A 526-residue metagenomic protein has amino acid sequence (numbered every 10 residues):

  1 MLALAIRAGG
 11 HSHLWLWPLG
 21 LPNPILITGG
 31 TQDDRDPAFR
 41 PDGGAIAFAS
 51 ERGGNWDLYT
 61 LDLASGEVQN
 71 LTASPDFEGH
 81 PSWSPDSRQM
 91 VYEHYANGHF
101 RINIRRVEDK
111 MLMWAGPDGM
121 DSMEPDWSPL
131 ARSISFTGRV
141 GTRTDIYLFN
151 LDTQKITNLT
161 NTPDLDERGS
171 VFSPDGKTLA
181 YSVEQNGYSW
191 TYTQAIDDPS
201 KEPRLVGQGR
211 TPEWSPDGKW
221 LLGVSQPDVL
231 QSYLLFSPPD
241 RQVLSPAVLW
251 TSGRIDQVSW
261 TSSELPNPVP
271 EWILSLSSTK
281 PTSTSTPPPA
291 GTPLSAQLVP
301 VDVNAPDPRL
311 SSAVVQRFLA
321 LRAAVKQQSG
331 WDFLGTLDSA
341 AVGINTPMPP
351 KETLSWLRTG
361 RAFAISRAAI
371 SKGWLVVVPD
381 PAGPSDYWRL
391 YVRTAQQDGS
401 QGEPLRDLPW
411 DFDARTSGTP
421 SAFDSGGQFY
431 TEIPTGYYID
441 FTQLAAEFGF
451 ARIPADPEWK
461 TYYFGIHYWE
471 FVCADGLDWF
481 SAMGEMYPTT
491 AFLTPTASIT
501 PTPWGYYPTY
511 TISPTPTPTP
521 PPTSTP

Functional and structural regions predicted by a protein language model:
M1-A290, P518-T525: Sequence signature of WD/YWTD-type beta-propeller architectures
Q69, L319, A323, F363 (+2 more regions): Solvent-exposed, polar/charged alpha-helical surfaces in well-ordered, non-transmembrane soluble domains, broadly
W260, L265-L337: Active-site acidic/histidine clusters and adjacent loop/turn architecture that either coordinate catalytic ions
P300-S312, P350-T353, F423-P434: Second-shell loop/turn segments in exported
D332-E352, E458-G465, W469: Acidic helix-start/capping segments at beta-turn-to-alpha-helix junctions
F333-T336, A362-R367, R452-A455, E470: Structural recognition of the beta-strand scaffold that forms the well-ordered cores of secreted hydrolase catalytic
I344-S366: Short, surface-exposed glycine/acidic/tryptophan-bearing loops
S371-S513, P526: Catalytic cores and adjacent binding grooves of peptidoglycan-active enzymes
